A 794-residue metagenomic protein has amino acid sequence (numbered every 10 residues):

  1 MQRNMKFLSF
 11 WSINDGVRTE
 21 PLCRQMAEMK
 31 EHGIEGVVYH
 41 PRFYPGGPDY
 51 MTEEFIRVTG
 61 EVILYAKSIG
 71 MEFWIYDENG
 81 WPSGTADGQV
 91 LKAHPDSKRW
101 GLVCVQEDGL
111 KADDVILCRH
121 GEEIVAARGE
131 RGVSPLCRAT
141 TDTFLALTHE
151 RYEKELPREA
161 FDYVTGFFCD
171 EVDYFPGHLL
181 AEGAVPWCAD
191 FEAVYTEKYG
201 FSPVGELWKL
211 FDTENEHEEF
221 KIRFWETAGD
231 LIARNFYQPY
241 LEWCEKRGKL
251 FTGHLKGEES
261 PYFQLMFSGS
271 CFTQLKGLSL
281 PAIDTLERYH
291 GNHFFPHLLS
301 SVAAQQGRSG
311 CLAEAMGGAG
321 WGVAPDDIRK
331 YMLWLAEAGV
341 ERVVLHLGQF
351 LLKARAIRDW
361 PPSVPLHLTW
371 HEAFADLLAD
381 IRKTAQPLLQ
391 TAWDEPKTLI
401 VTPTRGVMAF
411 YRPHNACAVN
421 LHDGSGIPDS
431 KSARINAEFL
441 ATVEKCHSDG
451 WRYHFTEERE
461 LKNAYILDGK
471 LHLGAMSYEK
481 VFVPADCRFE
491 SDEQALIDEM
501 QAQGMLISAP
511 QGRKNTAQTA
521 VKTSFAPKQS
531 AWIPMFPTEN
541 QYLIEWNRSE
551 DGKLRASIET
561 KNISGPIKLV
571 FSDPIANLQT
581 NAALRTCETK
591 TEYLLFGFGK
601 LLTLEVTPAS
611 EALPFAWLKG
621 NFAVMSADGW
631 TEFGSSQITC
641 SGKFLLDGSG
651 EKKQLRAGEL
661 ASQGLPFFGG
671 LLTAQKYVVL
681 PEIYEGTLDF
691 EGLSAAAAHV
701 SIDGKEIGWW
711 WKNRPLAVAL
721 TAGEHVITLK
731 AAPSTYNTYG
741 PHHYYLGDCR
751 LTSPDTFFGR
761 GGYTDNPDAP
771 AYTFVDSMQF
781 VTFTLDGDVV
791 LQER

Functional and structural regions predicted by a protein language model:
R3-L8, S12, G16-R24, E35-Y39 (+8 more regions): Carbohydrate-binding surfaces of carbohydrate-active enzymes
T85-R158: Catalytic and substrate-binding clefts that recognize carbohydrates or anionic sugar/phosphate headgroups
T591-E592, A674-K676, R714-V718: Short strand-edge motifs at loop-to-beta-strand transitions and within beta-strands of extracellular beta-rich domains
G597-K600, A719-G723: Glycine-centered tight-turn motifs at strand-turn-strand junctions
L602-V606, L688, I727-A731: Extracellular beta-strand-rich recognition modules
P608-L613, A732-G740: Short acidic/polar inter-strand loop motif in beta-rich domains
H699-S701: Beta-strand signatures of extracellular beta-sandwich domains
H743-M778: Short, surface-exposed beta-strand/loop patches at domain edges that form aromatic-rich interfacial subsites
